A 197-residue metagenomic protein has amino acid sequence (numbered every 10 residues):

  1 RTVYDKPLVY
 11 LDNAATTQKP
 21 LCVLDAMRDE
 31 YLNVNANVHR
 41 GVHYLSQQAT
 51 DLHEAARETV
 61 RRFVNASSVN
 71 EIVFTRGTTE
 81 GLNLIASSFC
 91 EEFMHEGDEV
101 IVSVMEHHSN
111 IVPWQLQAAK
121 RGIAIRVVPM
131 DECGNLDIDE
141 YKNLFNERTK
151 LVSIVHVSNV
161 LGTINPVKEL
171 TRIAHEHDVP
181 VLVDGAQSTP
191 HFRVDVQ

Functional and structural regions predicted by a protein language model:
R1-Q197: Pyridoxal 5′-phosphate
